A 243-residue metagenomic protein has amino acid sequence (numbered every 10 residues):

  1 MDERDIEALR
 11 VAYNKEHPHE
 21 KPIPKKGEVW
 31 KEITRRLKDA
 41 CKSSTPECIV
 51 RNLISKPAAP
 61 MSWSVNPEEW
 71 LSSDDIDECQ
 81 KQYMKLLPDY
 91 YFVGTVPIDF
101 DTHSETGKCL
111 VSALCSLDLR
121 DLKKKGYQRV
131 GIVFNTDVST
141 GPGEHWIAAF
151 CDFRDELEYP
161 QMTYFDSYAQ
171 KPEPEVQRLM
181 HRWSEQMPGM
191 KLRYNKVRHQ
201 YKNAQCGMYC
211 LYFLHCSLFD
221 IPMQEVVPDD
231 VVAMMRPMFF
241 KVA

Functional and structural regions predicted by a protein language model:
M1-I147, F153-M162: Cysteine protease catalytic domains with a Cys-His-Asp triad
D2, S72, E173, P222 (+1 more regions): Helix N-cap and loop-to-helix transition residues
H17, L87, R198, F213-C216 (+1 more regions): Generic alpha-helical secondary structure signal
D75-C79, Y91, E175-L179, D230 (+1 more regions): Exposed alpha-helical structural elements
C79-Y83, L179-Q186, M238: Residues that form generic nucleotide/phosphate-binding pockets
K123-Q224: Cysteine protease-like catalytic core of ubiquitin/ubiquitin-like
H215-A243: Contiguous terminal or domain-adjacent regions that often encompass a lipid-handling module or interaction segment
